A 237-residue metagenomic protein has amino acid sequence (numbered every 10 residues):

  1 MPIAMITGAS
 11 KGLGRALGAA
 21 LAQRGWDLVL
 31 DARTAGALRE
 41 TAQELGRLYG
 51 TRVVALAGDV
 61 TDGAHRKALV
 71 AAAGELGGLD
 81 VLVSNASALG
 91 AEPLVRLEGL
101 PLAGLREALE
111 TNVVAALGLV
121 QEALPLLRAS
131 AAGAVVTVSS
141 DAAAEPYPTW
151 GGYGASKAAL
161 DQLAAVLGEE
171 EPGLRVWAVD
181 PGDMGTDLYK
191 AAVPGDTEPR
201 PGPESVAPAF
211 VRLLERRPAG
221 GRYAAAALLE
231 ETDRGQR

Functional and structural regions predicted by a protein language model:
S10-K11: Conserved glycine-rich cofactor-binding loop
R24-E40: Conserved glycine-rich Rossmann-like NAD(P)H-binding loop of the short-chain dehydrogenase/reductase
N85-P93: Conserved NAD(P)H cofactor-binding loop of Rossmann-fold oxidoreductase domains
A88-L89, L102, R128, G133-A159 (+2 more regions): Catalytic loop of short-chain dehydrogenase/reductase
P93-L97, P101-R106: Substrate-binding pocket helix/loop in short-chain dehydrogenase/reductase
V120-Q121, A165: A short, exposed helix-loop element centered on a Lys and neighboring polar residues
G173-L174, A178-M184, G195-R237: C-terminal helical subdomain
